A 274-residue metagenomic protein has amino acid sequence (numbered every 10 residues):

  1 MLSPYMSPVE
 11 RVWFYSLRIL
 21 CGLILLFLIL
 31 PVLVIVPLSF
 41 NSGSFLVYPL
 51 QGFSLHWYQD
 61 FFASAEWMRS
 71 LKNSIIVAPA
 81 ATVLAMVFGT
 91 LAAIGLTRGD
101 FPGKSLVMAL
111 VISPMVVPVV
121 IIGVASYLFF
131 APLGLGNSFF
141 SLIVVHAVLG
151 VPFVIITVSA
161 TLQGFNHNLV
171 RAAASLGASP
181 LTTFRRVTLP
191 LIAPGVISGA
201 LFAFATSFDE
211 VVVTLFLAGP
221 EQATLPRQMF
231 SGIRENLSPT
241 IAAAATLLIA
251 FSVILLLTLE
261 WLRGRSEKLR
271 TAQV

Functional and structural regions predicted by a protein language model:
L2-E10, P79-V111, L128, H167-V170 (+1 more regions): Transmembrane-helix boundary motif in ABC transporter permease subunits
L2-I19, S159-A174, P180-L189, A242-V274: C-terminal transmembrane helix and the adjacent membrane-cytosol boundary/short C-terminal tail of inner/organellar
S3-S7, L46, L50, L55 (+4 more regions): Membrane-interfacial helix termini and adjacent extracytoplasmic/periplasmic loops of multi-pass transporters
M6-W13, G43, Y58-E66, F208-T258 (+1 more regions): Interhelical loop and adjacent transmembrane-helix boundary motif in polytopic membrane transport permeases
I19-L20, L25-V32, G123, V148 (+2 more regions): Transmembrane alpha-helices
L26, M68, K72, I76-F88 (+7 more regions): Hydrophobic alpha-helical transmembrane segments of multipass integral membrane proteins, especially permease/channel
L30-A65, L215-P220, V274: Short membrane-interfacial helix/loop motifs at transmembrane-helix boundaries
R69-I76, L128-F153, T157, A193-G195 (+2 more regions): Loop-to-helix entry region at the N-terminal start of transmembrane alpha-helices in multi-pass membrane transporters
